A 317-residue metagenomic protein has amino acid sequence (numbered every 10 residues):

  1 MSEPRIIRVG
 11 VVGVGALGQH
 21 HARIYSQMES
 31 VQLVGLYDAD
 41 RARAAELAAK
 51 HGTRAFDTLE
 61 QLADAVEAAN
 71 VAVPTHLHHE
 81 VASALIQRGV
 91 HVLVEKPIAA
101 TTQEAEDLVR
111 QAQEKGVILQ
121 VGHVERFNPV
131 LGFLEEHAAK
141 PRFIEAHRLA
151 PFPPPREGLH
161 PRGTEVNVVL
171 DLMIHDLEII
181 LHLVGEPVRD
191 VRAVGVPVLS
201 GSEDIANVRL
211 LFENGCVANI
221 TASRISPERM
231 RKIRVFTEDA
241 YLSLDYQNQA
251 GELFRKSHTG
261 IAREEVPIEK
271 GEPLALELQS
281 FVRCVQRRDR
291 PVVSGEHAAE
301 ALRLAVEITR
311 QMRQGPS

Functional and structural regions predicted by a protein language model:
M1-E3, A68-V71, V282-S317: C-terminal helix-rich "cap/oligomerization" subdomain common to oxidoreductases
M1-K50, I180: N-terminal Rossmann-like dinucleotide-binding module
H21, H51-V109: Beta-loop-alpha module in the N-terminal Rossmann-like domain of NAD(P)-dependent dehydrogenases, especially those
A39, P267-Q279, V293: Active-site loop of classical SDR/Rossmann-like NAD(P)-dependent oxidoreductases, centered on the catalytic Tyr-X3-Lys
D57, V94, L119-V121, E145-A146 (+1 more regions): Hydrophobic residues in well-ordered beta-strands that form the structural core
D107-V124, K140-A146: Rossmann-fold dehydrogenase core element
E125-V194, L199: Predominantly a Rossmann-like dinucleotide-binding segment in NAD(P)-dependent oxidoreductases
L177-A250, A275-R288: Contiguous beta-strand/loop segments that form the cofactor/metal-binding neighborhood of enzyme cores
